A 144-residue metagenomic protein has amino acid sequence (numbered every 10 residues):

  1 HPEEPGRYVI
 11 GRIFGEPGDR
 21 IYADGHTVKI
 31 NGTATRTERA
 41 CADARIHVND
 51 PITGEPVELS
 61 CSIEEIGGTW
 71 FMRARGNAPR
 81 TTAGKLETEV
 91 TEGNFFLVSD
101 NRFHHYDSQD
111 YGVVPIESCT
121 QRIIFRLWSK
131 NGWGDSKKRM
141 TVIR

Functional and structural regions predicted by a protein language model:
H1-R144: Soluble "head" domains of membrane/secretory-pathway proteins
